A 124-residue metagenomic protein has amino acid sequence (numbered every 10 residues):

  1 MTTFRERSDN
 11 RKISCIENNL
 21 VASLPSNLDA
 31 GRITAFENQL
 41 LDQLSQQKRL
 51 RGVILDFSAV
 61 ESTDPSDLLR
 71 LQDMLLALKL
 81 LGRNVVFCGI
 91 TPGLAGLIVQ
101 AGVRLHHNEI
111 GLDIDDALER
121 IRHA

Functional and structural regions predicted by a protein language model:
M1-R7: Extended, compositionally biased accessory segments flanking or bridging domains
R7-N38: STAS-typified acidic loop motif
A35-N38, L69, E119: Short, contiguous clusters of charged residues that form electrostatic/catalytic patches at enzyme active sites, used
Q39-L41, M74: Short, non-transmembrane amphipathic alpha-helical segments
D42, Q46: Conserved helix-loop functional segments at active or binding sites
Q47-R51, F57-R104: Amphipathic alpha-helical interaction surfaces in cytosolic regulatory modules
M74, E119-R122: Catalytic cores of nucleotide-enabled group-transfer and carboxylate-activating enzymes in metabolic and assembly-line
H106-A117: Short acidic-hydrophobic, aromatic-tinged amphipathic segments that line or gate anion-handling sites
